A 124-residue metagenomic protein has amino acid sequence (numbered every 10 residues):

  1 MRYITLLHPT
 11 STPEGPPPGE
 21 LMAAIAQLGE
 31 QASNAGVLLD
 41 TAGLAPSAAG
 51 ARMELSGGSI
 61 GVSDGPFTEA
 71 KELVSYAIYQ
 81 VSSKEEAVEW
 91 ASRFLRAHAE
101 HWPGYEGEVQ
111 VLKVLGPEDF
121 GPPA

Functional and structural regions predicted by a protein language model:
M1-A124: Conserved, structured core segments of small domains
